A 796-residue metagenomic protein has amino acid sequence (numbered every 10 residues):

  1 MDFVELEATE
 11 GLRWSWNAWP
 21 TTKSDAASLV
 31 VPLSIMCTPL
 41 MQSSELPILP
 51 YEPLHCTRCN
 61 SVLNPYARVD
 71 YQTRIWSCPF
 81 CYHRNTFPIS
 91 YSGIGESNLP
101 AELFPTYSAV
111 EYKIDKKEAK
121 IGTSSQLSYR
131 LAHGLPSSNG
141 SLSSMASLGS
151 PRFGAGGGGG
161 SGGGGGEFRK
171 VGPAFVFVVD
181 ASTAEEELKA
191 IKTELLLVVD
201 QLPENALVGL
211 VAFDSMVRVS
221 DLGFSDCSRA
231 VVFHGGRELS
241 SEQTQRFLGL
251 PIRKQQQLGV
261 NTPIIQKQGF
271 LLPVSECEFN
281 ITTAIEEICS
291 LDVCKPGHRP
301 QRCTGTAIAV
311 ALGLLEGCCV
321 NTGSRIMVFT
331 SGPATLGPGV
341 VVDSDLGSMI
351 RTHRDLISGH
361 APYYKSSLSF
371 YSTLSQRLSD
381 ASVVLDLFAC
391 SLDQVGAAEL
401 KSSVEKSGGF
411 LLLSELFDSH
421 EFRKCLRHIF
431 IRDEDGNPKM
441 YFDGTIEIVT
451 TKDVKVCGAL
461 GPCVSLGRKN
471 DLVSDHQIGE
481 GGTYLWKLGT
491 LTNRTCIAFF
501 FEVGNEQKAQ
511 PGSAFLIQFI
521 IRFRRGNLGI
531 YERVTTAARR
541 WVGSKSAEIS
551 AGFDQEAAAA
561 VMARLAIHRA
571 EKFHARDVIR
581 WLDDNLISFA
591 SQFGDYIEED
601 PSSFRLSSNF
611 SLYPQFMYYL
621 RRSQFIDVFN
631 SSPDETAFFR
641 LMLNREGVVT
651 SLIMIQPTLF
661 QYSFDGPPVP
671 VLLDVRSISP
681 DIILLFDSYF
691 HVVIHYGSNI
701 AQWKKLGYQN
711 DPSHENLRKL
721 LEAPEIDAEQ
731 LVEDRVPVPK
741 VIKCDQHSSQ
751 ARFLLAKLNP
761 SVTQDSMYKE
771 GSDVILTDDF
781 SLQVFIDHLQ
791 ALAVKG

Functional and structural regions predicted by a protein language model:
M1-G796: Extended acidic, low-complexity intrinsically disordered regions
